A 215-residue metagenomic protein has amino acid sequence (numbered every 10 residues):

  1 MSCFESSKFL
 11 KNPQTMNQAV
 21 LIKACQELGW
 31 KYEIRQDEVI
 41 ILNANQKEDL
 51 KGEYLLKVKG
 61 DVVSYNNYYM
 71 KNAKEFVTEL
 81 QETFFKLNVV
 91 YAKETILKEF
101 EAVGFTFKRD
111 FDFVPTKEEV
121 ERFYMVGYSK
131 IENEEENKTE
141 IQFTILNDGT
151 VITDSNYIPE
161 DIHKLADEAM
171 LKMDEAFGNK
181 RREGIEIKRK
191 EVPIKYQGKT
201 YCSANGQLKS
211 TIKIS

Functional and structural regions predicted by a protein language model:
M1-S215: Interaction-mediating elements
